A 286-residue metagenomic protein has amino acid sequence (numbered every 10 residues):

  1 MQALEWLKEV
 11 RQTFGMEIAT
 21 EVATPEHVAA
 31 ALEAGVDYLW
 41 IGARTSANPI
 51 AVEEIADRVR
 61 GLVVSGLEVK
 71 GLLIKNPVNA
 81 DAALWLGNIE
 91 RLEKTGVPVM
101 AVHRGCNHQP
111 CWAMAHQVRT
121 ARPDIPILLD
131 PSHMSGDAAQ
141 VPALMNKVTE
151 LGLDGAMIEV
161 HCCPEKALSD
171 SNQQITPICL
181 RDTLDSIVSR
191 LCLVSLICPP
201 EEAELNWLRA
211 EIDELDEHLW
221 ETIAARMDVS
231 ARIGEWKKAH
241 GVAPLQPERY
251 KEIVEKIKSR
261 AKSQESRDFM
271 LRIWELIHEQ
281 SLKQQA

Functional and structural regions predicted by a protein language model:
M1-L4, C162-S171, I233-V242: Glycine-rich, proline-tolerant flexible connector loops at the mouths of alpha/beta enzymes
M1-L4, P25, P49, N79-A82 (+11 more regions): Electropositive phosphate-/nucleotide-binding environments in soluble metabolic enzymes
M1-W40, N48-A51: N-terminal active-site wall of soluble small-molecule enzyme domains
Q12-T13, E33, K94, T120 (+3 more regions): Residues at the C-terminal ends
E21, D130-S132, D216: Conserved acidic functional residues
D37, D154, D216: Conserved acidic residues
A47-D182, S186, C192-S195, P199-P200: Catalytic alpha/beta core domains of metabolic enzymes, predominantly
L193-A286: Domain-level signature for soluble enzymes in the chorismate/prephenate branch of the shikimate pathway
